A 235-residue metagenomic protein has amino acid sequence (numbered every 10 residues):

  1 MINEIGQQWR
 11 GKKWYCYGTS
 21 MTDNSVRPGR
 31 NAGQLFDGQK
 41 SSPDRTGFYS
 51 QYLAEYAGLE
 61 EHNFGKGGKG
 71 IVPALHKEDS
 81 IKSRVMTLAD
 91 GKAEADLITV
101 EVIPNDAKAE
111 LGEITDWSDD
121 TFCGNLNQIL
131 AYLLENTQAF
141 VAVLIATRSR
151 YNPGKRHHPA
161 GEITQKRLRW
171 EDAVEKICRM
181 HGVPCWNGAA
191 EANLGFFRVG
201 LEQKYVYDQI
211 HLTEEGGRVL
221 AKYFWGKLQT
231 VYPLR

Functional and structural regions predicted by a protein language model:
M1-I2, E61, Q128: Polar low-complexity intrinsically disordered regions
M1-R45, E55, G91-D96, E135 (+2 more regions): N-terminal secretory targeting modules
I2-N3, F36, S41-S42, P73-L75 (+3 more regions): Mixed-charge, polar/low-complexity N-terminal
K13, E60, A139-V141: Residues at the starts of beta-strands that form the adenosine-phosphate
Y15, N24-D120, G124: Conserved SGNH/GDSL esterase-like catalytic core that processes O-acyl groups on lipids and polysaccharides
S20, G70-I71, K204, Q209: Residue-level preference for alpha-helix termini and adjacent loops
M21, G67-G70, R148, A192: Residue-level detector of flexible, active-site-proximal loop/helix-junction positions within diverse enzyme catalytic
K82-R235: Alpha-helical cap/lid subdomain in secreted, periplasmic, or secretory-pathway luminal O-acyl-processing enzymes
